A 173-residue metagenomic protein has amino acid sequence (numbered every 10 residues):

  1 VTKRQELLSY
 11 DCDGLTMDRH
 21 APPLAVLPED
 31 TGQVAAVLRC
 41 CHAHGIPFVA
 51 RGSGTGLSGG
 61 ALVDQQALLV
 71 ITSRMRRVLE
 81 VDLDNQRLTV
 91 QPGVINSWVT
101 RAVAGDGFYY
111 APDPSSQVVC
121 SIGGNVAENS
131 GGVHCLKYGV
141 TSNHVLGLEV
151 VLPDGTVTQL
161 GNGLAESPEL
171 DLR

Functional and structural regions predicted by a protein language model:
V1-R39, A43, G56-Q86, S115 (+1 more regions): N-terminal flexible segment immediately upstream of the FAD-binding catalytic core in FAD-dependent oxidoreductases
P28, A50, P92: Conserved strand-loop elements at the edges of beta-sheets that form or border functional pockets
I46-P47, Y109: Residue-level detector of anion-binding/catalytic polar loops
F48-A50, V150: Short beta-strand "acidic-cap" motif of Rossmann-like dinucleotide-binding folds
R51-T55: Glycine-rich beta-strand-to-loop/alpha-helix junction loops that act as flexible
R77-V81, R87-R173: FAD-binding subdomain of flavoenzyme oxidoreductases
